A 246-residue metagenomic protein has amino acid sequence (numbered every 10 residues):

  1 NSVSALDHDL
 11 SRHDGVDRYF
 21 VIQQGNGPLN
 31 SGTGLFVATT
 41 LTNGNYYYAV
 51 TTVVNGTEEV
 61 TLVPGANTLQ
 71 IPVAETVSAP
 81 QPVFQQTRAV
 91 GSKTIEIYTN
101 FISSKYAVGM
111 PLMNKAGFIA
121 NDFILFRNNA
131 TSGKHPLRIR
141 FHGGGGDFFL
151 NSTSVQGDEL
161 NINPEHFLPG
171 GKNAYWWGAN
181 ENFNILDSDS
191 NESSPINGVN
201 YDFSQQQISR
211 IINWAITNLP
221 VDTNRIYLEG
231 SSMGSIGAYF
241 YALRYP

Functional and structural regions predicted by a protein language model:
N1-G44, G56, Y227: Recognizes extended acidic, P/S/T-rich segments that occur within or adjacent to Ig-like beta-sandwich modules
Y48-A49: Hydrophobic beta-strand segments within extracellular beta-sandwich modules
V53-F84: Extracellular fibronectin type III
E75-G133: N-terminal cap/lid segment of alpha/beta-hydrolase-fold proteins
R127, G133-G144, T153, N161-I162: Short beta-strand element of the alpha/beta-hydrolase
E159-K172: Conserved alpha/beta-hydrolase
D189-P220: Alpha/beta-hydrolase active-site loop
T223-P246: Primarily recognizes the serine-hydrolase "nucleophile elbow" in alpha/beta-hydrolase and SGNH/GDSL folds
